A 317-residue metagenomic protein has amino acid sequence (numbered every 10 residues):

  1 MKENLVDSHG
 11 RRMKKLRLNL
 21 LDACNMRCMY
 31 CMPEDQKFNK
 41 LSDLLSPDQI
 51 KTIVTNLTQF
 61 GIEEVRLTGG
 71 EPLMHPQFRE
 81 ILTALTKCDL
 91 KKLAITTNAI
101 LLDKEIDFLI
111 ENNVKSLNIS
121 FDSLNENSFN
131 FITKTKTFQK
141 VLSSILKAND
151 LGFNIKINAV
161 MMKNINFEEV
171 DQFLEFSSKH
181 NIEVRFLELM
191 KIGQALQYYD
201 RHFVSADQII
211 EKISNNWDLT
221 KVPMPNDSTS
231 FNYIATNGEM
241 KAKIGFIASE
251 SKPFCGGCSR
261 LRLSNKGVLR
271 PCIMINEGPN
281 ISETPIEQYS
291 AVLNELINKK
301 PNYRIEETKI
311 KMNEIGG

Functional and structural regions predicted by a protein language model:
M1-R17, R27-M29, Q59, S230-N232 (+4 more regions): N-terminal [4Fe-4S]-dependent radical SAM core
S8-D48, C272-I273: Canonical Radical SAM [4Fe-4S] cluster-binding loop centered on the CxxxCxxC motif and its immediate flanking residues
L20, V184, G267: Residue-level signature of catalytic and energy-coupling elements of molecular machines, predominantly ATP/GTP-dependent
M26, E126-N127, P253, P279: Glycine-centered loop/turn positions within well-structured domains that cap or flank conserved ligand/cofactor-binding
Q36-K40, N125-I132, G193-Q197, N280: A short acidic, helix-capping loop that chelates divalent metal ions and anchors anionic groups
P47-L67, E71-L187: Radical SAM/AdoMet-radical enzyme domain recognition
L189-K191: Extracellular/luminal ectodomains of secreted and membrane glycoproteins with large N-terminal domains
G193-E307: Accessory C-terminal segments flanking Radical SAM cores
